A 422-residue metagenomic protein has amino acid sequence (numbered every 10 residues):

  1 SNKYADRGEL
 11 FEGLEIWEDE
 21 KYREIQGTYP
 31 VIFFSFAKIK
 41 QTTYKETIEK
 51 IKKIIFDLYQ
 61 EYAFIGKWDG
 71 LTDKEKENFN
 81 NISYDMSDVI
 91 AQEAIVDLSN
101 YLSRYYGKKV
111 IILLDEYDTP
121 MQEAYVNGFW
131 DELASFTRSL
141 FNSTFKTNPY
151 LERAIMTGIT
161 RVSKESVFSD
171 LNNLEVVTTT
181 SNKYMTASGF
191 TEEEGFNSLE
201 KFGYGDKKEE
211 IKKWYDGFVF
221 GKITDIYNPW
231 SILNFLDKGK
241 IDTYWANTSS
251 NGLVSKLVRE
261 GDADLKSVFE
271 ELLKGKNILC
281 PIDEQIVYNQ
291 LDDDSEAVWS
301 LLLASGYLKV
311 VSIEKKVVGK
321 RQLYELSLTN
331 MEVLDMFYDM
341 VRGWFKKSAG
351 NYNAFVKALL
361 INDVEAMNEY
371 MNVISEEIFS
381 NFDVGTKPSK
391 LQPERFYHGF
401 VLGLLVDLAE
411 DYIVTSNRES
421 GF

Functional and structural regions predicted by a protein language model:
Y4-F64: P-loop NTPase motor core
F33, I111-D115, S135, S139 (+1 more regions): Structural recognition of the conserved hydrophobic beta-strand(s) that form the central parallel beta-sheet of P-loop
Y44, F145-L151, V162-T180: Short regulatory helix/loop adjacent to the ATP-binding pocket of P-loop NTPases
Y59, A94-Y106, E132-E152: Substrate-engagement module of ASCE P-loop NTPases
N80-S99: Short glycine-rich substrate-engagement loop in P-loop NTPases that contacts/grips substrate
Y106-W130: Conserved P-loop NTPase "ATPase switch" module shared by AAA+ and STAND
S166-D170, V177-F235, V268: Amphipathic alpha-helical segments of the small helical/lid subdomains adjacent to P-loop NTPase cores
L174-E175, I226-F422: Extended alpha-helical interface modules used as scaffolds for assembling large macromolecular complexes
